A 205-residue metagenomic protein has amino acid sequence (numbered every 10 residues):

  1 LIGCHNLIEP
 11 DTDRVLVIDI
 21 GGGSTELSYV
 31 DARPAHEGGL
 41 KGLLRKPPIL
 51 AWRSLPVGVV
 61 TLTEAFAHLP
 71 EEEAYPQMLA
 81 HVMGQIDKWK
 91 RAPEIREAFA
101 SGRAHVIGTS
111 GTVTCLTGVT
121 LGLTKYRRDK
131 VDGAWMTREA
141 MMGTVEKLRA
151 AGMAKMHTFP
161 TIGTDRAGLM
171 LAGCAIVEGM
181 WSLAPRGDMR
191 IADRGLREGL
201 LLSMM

Functional and structural regions predicted by a protein language model:
L1-R14, Y29, E37-G39, K46-M205: Helical "lid/coupling" subdomains associated with nucleotide-phosphate turnover
L16-I18: Short aromatic-hydrophobic micro-motifs that form the base-stacking/packing surface for donor nucleotide recognition
G21-E26, G111: Ser/Thr-glycine-rich phosphate-binding loops at phosphate-binding pockets of nucleotides, nucleotide cofactors
A32: Internal, well-ordered alpha/beta segment that forms a basic, Gly-enriched binding/recognition surface
